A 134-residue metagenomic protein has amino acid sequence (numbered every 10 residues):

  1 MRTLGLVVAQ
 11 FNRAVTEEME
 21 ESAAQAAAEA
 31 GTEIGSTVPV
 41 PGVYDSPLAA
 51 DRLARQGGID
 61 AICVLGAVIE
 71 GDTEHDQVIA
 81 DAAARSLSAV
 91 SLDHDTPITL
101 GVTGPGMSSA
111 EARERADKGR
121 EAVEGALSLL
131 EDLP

Functional and structural regions predicted by a protein language model:
R2-P39: Glycine-rich phosphate/diphosphate-binding loop of Rossmann-like nucleotide-binding domains
V8, V64-G66, T99-T103: Short beta-strand segments
F11-N12, I69, T103-M107: Short, glycine/serine-rich, charged loops/turns that create anion-binding and catalytic segments at active sites
A14, E18, S22, P41-D45 (+3 more regions): Conserved active-site and cofactor/substrate-binding residues in soluble primary-metabolism enzymes
S36-Y44, G104: Short beta->alpha junction loops
D45, A49-S86: Glycine-rich phosphate-binding loop
D76, A83-P134: C-terminal binding/interaction regions
